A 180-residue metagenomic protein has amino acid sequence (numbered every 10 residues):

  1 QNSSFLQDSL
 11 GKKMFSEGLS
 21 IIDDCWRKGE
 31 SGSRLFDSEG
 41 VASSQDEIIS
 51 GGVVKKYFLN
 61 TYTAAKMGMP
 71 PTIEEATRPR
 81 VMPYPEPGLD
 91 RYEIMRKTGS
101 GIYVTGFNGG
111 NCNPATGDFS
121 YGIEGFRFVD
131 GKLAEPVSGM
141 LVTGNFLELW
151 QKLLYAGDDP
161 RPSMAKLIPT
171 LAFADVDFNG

Functional and structural regions predicted by a protein language model:
S3-G180: Dual-mode signal for accessory low-complexity, basic/Gly-rich regions
